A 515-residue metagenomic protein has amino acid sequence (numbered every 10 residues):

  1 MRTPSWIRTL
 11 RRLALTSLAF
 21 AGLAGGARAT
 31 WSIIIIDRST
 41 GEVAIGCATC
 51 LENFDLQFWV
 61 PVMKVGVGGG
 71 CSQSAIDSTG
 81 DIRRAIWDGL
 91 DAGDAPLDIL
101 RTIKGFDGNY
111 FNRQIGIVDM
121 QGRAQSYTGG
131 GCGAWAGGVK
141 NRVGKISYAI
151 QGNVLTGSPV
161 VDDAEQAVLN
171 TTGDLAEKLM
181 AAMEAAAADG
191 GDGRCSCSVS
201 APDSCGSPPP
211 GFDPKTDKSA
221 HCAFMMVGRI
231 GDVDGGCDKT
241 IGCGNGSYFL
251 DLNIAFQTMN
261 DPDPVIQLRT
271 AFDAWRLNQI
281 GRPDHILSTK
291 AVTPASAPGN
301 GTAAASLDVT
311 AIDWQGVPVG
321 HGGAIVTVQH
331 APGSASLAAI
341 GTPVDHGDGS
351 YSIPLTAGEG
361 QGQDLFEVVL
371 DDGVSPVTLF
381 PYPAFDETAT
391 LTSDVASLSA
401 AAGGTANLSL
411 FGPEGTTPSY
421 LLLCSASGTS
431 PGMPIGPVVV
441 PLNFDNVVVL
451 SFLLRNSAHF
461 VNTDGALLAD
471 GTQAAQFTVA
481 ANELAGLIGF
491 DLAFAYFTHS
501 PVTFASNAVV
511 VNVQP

Functional and structural regions predicted by a protein language model:
R2-S17: Bacterial N-terminal signal peptides that target proteins for export
R28-I280: N-terminal nucleophile
R276-V317, I325, P332-L337, V369-T390: Short S/T/G/P-enriched beta-strand
P298, S352-G360: Extracellular/luminal low-complexity segments enriched in Ser/Thr/Pro
Q329-D348, I353, N462: Low-complexity "stalk/linker" and mucin-like segments enriched in Ser/Thr/Pro/Ala/Gly
A357-Q363, A485-I488: Surface-exposed, short loops/turns at beta-strand junctions within beta-sandwich domains
G362-D372, L422, L492-Y496: Short, aromatic- and glycine-rich surface loops/edge beta-strands on solvent-exposed regions
T388-P515: Residue-level hotspots within well-ordered secondary structure
